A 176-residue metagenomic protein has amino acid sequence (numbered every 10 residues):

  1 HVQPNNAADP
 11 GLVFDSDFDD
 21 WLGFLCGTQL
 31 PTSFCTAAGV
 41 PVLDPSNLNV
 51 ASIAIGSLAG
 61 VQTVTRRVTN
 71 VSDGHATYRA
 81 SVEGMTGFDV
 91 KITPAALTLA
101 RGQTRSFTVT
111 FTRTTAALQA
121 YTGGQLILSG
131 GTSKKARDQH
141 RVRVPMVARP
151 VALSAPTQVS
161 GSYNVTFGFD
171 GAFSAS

Functional and structural regions predicted by a protein language model:
H1-S176: Loop-rich non-cytosolic ectodomains and luminal regions
